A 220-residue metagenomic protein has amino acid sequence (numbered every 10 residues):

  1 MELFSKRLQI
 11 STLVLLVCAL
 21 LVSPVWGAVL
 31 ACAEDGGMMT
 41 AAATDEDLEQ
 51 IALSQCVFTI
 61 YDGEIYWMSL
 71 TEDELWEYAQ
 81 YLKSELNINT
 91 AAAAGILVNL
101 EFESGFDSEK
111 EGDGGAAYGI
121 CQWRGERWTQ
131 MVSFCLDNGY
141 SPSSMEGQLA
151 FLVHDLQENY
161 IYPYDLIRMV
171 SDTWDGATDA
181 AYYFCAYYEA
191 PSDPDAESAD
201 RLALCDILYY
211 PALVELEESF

Functional and structural regions predicted by a protein language model:
M1-A43, N99, L152: Gram-positive cell-envelope targeting signals
A19, V29-E85: N-terminal export signals and maturation junctions of secreted/periplasmic proteins
A52-E77, S104-G176: Peptidoglycan-targeting cell-wall enzymes and recognition modules
K83-I88, E109: Conserved catalytic-core segments centered on acid/base and nucleophilic motifs
I88-A94, G147, N159, D179: Loop/turn elements at helix/coil->beta-strand transitions in domains of secreted/extracellular proteins
T90-F106, Y183-C185: Short, functionally critical alpha-helical segments immediately adjacent to catalytic or ligand/cofactor-binding
D175-F220: Active-site or metal-binding loop neighborhoods of secreted/extracellular toxin and effector enzymes
